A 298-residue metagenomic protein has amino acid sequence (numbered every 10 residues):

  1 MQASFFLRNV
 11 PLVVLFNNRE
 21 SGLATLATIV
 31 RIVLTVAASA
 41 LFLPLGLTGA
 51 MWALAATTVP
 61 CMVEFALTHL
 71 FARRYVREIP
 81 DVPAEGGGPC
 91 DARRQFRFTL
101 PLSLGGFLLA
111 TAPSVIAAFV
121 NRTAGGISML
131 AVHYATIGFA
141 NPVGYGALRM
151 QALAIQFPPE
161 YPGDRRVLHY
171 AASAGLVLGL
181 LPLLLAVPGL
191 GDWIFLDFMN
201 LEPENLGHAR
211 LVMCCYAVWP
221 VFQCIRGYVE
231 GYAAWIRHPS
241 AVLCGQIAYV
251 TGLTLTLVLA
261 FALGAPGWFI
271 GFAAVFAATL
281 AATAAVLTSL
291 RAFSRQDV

Functional and structural regions predicted by a protein language model:
M1-I29: Cytoplasmic helix-loop-helix junction between adjacent transmembrane helices in 12-TM secondary transporters
M1-P11, V143, P203-V229: Alpha-helical transmembrane segments of multi-pass membrane proteins
R8-N17, V132-P182, R226-A234, A241: Small-residue-rich hydrophobic transmembrane alpha-helices
N17-N18, P44-L47, I127, Y161 (+2 more regions): Helix-loop interface residues and adjacent transmembrane-helix termini in multi-pass membrane transporters, primarily
G22-L26, L67-L70, A84-I116, P142 (+5 more regions): Hydrophobic faces of transmembrane alpha-helices in multi-pass small-molecule transporters and flippases across diverse
L26-L41, L45-R77, P266-F293: Hydrophobic alpha-helical transmembrane segments
P44, L181-E204, R210: Short membrane-interface helical motifs at transmembrane helix boundaries in multi-pass membrane transporters
A50, R93-F98, A117-N141, G163 (+1 more regions): Interfacial/gating helices of multi-pass transporter permease domains
